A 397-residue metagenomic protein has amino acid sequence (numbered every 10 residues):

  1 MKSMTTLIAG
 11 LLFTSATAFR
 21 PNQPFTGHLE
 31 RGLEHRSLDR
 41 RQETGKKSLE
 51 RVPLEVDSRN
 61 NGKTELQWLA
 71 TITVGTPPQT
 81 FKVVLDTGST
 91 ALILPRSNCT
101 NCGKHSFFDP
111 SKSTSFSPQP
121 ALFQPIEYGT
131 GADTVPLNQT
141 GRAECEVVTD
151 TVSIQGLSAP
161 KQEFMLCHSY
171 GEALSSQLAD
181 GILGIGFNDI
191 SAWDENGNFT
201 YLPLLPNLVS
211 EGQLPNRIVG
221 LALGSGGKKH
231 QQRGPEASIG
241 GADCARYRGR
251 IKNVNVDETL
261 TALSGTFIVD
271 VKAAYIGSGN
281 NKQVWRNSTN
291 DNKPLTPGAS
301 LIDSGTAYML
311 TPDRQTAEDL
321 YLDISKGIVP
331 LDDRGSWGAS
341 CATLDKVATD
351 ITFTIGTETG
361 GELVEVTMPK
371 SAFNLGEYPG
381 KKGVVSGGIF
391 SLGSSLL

Functional and structural regions predicted by a protein language model:
K2-A18: Cleavable N-terminal signal peptides of Sec/SRP-targeted secreted and luminal proteins
I8-L12, L49-V56, Q124-L137, D332-G335: Short Pro/Gly-enriched beta-strand edge/turn motifs at strand-loop
F19-K63, P160-D291: Aspartyl protease catalytic domain
F19-L33, S169, D350-L397: Aspartic protease catalytic domain
G62-Y170, S175, A348: Signature of the N-terminal lobe/flap region of pepsin-like aspartyl proteases
D86, V152, G184, I239 (+3 more regions): A residue-level signal for conserved active-site and pocket-lining positions in enzyme catalytic cores
G88, E236-A237, G241-A245, V254-D257 (+3 more regions): Extracytoplasmic, non-cytosolic globular domains
T90, C99, G171, N188-I190 (+5 more regions): Conserved beta-strand elements of beta-rich interaction domains across eukaryotes, especially beta-propellers
